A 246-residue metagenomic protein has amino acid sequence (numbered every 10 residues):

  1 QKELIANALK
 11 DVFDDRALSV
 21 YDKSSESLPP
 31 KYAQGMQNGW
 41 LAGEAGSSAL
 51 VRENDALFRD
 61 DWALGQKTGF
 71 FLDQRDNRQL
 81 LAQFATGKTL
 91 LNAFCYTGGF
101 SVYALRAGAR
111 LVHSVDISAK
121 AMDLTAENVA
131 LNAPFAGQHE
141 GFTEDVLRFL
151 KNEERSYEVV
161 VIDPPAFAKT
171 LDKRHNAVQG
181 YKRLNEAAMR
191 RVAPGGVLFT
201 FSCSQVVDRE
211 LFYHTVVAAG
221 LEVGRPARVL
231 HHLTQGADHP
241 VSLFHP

Functional and structural regions predicted by a protein language model:
K2-F70, Q79: Non-catalytic substrate-recognition/targeting regions of SAM-dependent transferases
L72-K88: Conserved alpha-helix/loop element of class I SAM-dependent methyltransferases that forms part of the SAM/SAH-binding
G87-Y96: Conserved class I S-adenosyl-L-methionine
T97-R110: Conserved SAM-binding loop of SAM-dependent methyltransferases across substrates and taxa, primarily the Class I
L111-D116: Conserved SAM-binding motif I beta-strand of class I
K120-V161: S-adenosyl-L-methionine
Y157-A187, A193: Mobile active-site "lid"/loop adjacent to the S-adenosyl-L-methionine
R183, V197-P246: C-terminal catalytic and target-recognition region of SAM-dependent MTase-like enzymes, primarily methyltransferases
